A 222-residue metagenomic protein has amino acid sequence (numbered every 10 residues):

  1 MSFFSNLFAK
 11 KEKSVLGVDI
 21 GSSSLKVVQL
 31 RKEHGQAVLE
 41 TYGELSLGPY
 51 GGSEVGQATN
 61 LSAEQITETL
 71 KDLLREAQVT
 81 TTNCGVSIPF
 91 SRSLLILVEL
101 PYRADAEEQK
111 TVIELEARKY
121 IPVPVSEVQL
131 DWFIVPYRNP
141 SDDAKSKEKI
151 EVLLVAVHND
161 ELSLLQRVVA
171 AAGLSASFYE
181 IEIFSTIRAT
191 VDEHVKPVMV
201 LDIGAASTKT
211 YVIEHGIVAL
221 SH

Functional and structural regions predicted by a protein language model:
M1-E116, E148, S163, K196: Non-catalytic, solvent-exposed interaction/assembly segments
V18, L39, V128-I134, T210: Generic structural motif
V18-L25, P89-S91, E193, V200-T208 (+1 more regions): A short acidic Gly-Thr/Ser loop motif
K32, I181, H215: Short, ordered loop/turn segments at secondary-structure junctions
A37, E54-A58, K209, E214 (+1 more regions): Metal-dependent phosphodiester-processing active-site neighborhood
T41-G43, F178, L220-H222: A structural microfeature
N83-V191: Active-site neighborhood for divalent-cation/phosphate handling
